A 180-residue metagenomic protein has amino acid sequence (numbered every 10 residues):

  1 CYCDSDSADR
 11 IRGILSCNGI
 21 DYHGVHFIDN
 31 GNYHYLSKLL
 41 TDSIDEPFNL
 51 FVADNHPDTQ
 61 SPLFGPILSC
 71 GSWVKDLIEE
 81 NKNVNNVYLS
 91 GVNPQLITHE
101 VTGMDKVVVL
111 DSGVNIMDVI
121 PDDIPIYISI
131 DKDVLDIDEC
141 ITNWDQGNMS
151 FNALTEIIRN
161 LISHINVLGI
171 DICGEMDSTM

Functional and structural regions predicted by a protein language model:
C1-M180: Conserved alpha-helical scaffold segments that buttress catalytic/binding sites
